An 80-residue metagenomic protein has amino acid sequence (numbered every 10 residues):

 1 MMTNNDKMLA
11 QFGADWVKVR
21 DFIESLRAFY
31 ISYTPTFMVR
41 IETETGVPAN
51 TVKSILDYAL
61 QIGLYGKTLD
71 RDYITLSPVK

Functional and structural regions predicted by a protein language model:
M1-I23: Short alpha-helical segments that sit at the start of domains
L9-W16, D70-K80: Short, cationic-aromatic polyanion-contact patches
D15, V19, I41-T45, A59: Small side chains
S25-F29, E44, Y58, I62: Surface-exposed polar/charged interaction patches
F29-T43: Short acidic, hydrophobic short linear motifs in intrinsically disordered regions
T36, V47, L76-S77: Serine/threonine-rich, low-complexity intrinsically disordered segments
V47-Y58: Short amphipathic alpha-helical interaction segments
L60-R71: A short, conserved structural fragment
